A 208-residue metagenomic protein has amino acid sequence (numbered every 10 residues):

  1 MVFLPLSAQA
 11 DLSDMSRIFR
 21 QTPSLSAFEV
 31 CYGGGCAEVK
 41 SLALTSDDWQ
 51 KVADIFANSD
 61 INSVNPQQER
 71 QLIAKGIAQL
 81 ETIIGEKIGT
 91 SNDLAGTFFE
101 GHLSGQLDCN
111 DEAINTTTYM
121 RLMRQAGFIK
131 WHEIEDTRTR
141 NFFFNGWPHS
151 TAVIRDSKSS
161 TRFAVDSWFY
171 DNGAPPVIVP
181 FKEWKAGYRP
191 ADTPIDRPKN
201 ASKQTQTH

Functional and structural regions predicted by a protein language model:
M1-P5: Bacterial N-terminal signal peptides
A8-A10: Boundary at the C-terminal end of the N-terminal hydrophobic targeting segment
D14-R17: Anionic, Ser/Thr-rich low-complexity intrinsically disordered regions
C31-Q67, T90-H102: Acidic/histidine-rich, surface-exposed loop or edge segments in extracytoplasmic proteins
R70-H132: Mid-length scaffold segments of soluble, non-membrane domains
R121-K182: Hydrophobic/aromatic-rich core segments of domains that either
F163-H208: His-Asp-centered catalytic microenvironments across diverse enzyme cores, prominently the transglutaminase-like
